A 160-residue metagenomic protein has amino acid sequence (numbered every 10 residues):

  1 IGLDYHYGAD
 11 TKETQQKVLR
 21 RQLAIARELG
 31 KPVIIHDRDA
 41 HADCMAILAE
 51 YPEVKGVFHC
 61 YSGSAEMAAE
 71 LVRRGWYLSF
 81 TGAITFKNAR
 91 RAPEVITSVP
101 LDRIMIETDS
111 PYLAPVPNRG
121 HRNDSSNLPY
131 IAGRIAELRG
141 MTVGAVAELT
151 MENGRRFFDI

Functional and structural regions predicted by a protein language model:
G2-D4, Y77, T85, P111 (+1 more regions): Catalytic metal-binding/acid-base residues of hydrolase active sites
D4-D10, L113-N118: A short acidic, helix-capping loop that chelates divalent metal ions and anchors anionic groups
Y7, H36, I84-K87, G120 (+1 more regions): Pocket-edge positions in alpha/beta enzyme catalytic cores
A9-R20, R38, R122-P129, G144 (+1 more regions): Non-membrane alpha-helical structural segments and their capping/turn regions in soluble enzymes
K12-M105: Catalytic pocket-lining loop regions of alpha/beta-barrel enzymes, especially the amidohydrolase/enolase/GH5 lineages
I25, L128-I160: Mid-to-C-terminal alpha-helical segments outside catalytic/metal-binding sites
D102-D124: Short acidic/histidine-rich active-site segments
